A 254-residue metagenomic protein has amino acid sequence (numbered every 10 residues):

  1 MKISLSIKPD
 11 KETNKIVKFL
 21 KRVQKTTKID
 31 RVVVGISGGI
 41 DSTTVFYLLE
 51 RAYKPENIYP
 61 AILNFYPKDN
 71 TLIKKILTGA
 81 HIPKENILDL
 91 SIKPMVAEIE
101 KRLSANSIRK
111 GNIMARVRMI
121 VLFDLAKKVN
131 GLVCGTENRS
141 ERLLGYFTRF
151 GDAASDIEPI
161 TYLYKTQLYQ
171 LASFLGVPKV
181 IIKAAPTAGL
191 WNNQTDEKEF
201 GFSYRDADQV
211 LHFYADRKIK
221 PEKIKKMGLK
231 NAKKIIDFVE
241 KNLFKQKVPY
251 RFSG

Functional and structural regions predicted by a protein language model:
M1-F147, I224: ATP-dependent adenylation/nucleotidyltransferase module used to activate substrates
K11, K15-F19, L163-F174, K234 (+1 more regions): A non-catalytic, amphipathic alpha-helix used as a structural packing/dimerization or gating element in enzyme scaffolds
A97, T148, Q170-S173, H212 (+1 more regions): Generic alpha-helical structural context detector
R109-R118, N130-D206: Catalytic subdomain that performs nucleotidyl-dependent activation
A207-K218: Short, amphipathic alpha-helical "recognition" segments used to contact nucleic acids or chromatin
I219-G254: Intrinsic disorder and flexible/low-complexity segments
